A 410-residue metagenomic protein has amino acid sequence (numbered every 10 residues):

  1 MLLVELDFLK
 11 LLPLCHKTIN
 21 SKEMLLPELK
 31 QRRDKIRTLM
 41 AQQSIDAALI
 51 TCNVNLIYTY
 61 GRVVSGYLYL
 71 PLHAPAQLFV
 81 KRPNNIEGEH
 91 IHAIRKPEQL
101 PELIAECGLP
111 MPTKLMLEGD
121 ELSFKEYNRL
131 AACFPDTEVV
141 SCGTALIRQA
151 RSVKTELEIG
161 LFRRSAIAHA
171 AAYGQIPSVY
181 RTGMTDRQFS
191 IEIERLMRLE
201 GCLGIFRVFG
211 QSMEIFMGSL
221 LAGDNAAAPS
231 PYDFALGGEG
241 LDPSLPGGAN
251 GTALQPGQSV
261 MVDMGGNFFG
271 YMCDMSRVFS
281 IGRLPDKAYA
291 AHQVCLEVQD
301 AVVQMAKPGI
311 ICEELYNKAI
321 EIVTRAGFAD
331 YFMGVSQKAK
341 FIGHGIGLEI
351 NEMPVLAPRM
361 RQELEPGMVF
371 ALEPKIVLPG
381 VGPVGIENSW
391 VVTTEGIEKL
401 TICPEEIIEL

Functional and structural regions predicted by a protein language model:
L2-L410: Active-site neighborhoods and metal-handling regions in enzymes and metal-associated proteins
